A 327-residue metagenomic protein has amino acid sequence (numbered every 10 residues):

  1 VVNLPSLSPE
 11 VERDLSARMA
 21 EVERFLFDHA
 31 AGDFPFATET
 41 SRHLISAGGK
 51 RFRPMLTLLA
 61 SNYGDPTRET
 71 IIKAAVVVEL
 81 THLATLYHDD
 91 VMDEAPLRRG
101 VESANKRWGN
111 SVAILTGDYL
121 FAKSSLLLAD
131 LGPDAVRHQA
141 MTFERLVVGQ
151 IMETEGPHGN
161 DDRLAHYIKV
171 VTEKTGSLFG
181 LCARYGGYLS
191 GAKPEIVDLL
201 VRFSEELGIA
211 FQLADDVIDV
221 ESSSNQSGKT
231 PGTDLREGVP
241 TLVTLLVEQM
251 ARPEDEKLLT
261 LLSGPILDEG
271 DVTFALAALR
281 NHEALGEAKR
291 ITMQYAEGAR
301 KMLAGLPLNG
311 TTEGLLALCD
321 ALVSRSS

Functional and structural regions predicted by a protein language model:
V1-S327: All-alpha prenyltransferase/terpene-synthase fold signal
